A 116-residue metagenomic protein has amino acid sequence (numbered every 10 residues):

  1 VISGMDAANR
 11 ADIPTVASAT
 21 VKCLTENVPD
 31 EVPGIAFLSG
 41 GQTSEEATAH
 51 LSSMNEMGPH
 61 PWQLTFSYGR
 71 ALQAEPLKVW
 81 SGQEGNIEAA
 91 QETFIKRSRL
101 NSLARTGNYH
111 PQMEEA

Functional and structural regions predicted by a protein language model:
V1-A116: Active-site capping/gating regions of soluble enzymes
